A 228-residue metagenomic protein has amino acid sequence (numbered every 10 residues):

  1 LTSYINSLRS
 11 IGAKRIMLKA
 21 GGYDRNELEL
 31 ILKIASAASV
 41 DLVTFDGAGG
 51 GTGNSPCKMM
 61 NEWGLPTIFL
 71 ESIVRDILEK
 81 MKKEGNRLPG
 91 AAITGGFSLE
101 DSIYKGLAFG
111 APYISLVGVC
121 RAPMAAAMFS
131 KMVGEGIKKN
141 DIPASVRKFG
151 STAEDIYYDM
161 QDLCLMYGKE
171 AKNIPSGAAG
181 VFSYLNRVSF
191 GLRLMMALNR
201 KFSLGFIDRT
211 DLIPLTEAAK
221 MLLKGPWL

Functional and structural regions predicted by a protein language model:
L1-Y157, C164: Glycine-rich phosphate/ribose-binding loops and adjacent secondary-structure elements that form binding surfaces
A125, S151-L228: C-terminal extensions of enzymes
